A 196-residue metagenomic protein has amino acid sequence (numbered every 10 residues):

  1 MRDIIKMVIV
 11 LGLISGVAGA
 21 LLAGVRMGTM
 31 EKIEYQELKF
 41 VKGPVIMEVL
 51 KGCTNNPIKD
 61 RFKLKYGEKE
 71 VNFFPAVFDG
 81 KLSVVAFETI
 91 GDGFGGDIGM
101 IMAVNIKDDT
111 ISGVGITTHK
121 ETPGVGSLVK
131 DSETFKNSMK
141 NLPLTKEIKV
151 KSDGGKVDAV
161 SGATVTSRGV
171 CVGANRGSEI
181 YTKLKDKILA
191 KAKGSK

Functional and structural regions predicted by a protein language model:
R2-K196: Flexible, solvent-exposed loop/hinge segments and secondary-structure transition points
